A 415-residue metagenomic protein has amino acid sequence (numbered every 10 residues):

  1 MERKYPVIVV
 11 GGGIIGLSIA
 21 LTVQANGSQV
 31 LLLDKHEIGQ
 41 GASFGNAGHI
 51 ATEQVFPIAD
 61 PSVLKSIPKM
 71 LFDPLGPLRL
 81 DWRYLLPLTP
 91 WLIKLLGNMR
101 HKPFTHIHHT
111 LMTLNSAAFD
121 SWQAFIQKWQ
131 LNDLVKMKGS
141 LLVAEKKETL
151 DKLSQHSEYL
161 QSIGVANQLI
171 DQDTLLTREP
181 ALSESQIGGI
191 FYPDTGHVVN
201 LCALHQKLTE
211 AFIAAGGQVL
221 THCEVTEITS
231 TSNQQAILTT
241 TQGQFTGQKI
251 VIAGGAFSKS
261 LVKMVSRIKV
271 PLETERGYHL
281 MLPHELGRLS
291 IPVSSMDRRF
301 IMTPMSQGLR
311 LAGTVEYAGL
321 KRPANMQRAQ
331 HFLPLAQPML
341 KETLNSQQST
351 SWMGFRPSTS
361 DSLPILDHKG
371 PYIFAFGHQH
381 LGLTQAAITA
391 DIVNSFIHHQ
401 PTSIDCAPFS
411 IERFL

Functional and structural regions predicted by a protein language model:
Y5-L32: N-terminal Rossmann-like FAD-binding beta1-loop-alpha1 element of flavoenzymes
A25-G45: Glycine-rich FAD pyrophosphate-binding loop
A47-Q172: Dinucleotide-binding Rossmann-like beta1-alpha1 core, especially the glycine-rich loop that anchors the ADP
G48-H49, Q54, I58-N98, V225-S230 (+2 more regions): Active-site substrate-recognition segment that forms the wall of the catalytic cavity or substrate channel
H106-F119, L142-K152, R178, F191-E210 (+2 more regions): Short beta-strand to alpha-helix junction loop
D151-I163, S185-T241, F245-Q248: Helical element adjacent to the flavin cofactor pocket in flavoenzyme catalytic cores
N167, D297, Q337-L415: C-terminal catalytic lobe of FAD-dependent flavoproteins
